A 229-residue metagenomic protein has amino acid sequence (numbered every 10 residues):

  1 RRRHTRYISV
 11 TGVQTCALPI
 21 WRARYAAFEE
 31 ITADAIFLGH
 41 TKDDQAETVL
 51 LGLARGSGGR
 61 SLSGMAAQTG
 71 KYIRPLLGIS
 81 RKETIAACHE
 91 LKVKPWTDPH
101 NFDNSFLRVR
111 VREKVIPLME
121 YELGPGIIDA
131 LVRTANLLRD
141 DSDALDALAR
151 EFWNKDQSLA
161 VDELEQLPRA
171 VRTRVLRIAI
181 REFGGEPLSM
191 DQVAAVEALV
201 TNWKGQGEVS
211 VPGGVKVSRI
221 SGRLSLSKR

Functional and structural regions predicted by a protein language model:
R1-C16: Single conserved hydrophobic/aromatic residue that forms the stacking wall/gate of nucleotide- or nucleobase-binding
H4, T97-L107, M190-A198: Short linear loop/turn motifs
Q14-F28, G56-G59: ATP-dependent adenylate-handling ligase core
L18, F28, T84-H89, L176: Structural element of the ATP-grasp superfamily
A23, A67-T69, V109, E113 (+2 more regions): AMP-forming adenylation/ATP pyrophosphatase catalytic core
Y25, G78-R81, T173: Generic non-transmembrane alpha-helix signal with a bias for helix starts/N-cap capping motifs
I31, A35-G39, D43-L138, S142 (+1 more regions): Catalytic subdomain that performs nucleotidyl-dependent activation
